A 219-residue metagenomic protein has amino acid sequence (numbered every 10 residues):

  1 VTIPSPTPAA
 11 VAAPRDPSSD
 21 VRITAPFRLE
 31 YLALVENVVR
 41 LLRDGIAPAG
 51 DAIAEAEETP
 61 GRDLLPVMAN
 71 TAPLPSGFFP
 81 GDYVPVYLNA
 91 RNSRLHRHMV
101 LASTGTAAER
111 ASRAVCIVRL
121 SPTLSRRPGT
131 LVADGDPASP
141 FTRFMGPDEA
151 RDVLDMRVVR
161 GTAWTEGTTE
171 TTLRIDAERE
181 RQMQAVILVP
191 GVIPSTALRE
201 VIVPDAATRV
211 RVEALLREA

Functional and structural regions predicted by a protein language model:
T2-A219: Active-site-proximal loop/hinge segments that shape catalytic or ion-binding/gating pockets
